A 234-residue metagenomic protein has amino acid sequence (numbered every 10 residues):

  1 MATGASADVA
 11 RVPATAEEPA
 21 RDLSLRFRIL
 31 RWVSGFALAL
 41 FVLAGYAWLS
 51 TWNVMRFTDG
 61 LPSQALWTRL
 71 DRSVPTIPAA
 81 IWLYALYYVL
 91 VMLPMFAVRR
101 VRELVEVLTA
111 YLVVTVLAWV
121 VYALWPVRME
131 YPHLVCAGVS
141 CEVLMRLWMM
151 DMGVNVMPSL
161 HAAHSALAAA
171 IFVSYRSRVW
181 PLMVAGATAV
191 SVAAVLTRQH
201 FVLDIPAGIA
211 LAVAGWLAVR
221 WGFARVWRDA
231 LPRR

Functional and structural regions predicted by a protein language model:
A2-L90, L144: N-terminal transmembrane-helix/juxtamembrane module of multi-pass inner/ER membrane proteins
L43-G45, T115-L124, A185-R198: Aromatic-anchored segments of alpha-helical transmembrane domains
V54-R69, A97-V179, V226-R234: Membrane-interface loops
A80-P94, T109-L112, H164: Hydrophobic alpha-helical transmembrane segments
L86, A163, V202-P206: Active-site His/Glu-centered metal-binding helix of metallohydrolases
M92-L93, W119-V120, A166-I171, T188-V192 (+1 more regions): Alpha-helical transmembrane segments of multipass membrane proteins
M129-C136, M152-M157, A189-G215: Interfacial helix-loop-helix junctions of multi-pass membrane proteins
A207-R234: C-terminal membrane module of polytopic membrane proteins
